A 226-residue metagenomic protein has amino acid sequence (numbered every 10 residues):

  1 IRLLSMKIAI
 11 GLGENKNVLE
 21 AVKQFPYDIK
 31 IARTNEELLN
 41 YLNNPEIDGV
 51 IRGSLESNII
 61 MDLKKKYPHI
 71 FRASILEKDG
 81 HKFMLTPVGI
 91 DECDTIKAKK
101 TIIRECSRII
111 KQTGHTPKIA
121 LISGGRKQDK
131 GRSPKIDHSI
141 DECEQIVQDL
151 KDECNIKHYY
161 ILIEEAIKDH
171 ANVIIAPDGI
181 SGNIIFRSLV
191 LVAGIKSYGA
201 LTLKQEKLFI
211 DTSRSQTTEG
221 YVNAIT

Functional and structural regions predicted by a protein language model:
I1-I167, N172, S181-T226: Anion-binding alpha/beta catalytic cores of soluble intermediary-metabolism enzymes, centered on
